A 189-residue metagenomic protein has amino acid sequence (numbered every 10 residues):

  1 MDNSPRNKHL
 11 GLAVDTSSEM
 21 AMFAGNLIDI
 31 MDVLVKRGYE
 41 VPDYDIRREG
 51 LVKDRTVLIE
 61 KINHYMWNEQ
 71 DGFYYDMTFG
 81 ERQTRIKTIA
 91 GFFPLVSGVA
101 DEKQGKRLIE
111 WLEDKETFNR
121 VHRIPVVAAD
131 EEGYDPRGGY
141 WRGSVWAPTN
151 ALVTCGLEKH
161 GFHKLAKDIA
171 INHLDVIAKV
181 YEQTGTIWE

Functional and structural regions predicted by a protein language model:
M1-G11, V57-V145, A178-E189: Extended glycan-interaction surfaces of carbohydrate-active proteins
M1-R48, R85, D130-A151, E158-K159: The feature captures the catalytic groove of carbohydrate-active enzymes
H9, Y39, H64, H122 (+2 more regions): Histidine (H) residue identity feature
E19, N26-D29, V33, G50-N68 (+2 more regions): Alpha-helical scaffold segments in carbohydrate-active enzymes
M31-T56, G98-W111, L157-I171: Structural helix-adjacent loops and short alpha-helical linkers that scaffold large soluble proteins
P94, V153-L157, H173: Hydrophobic, well-ordered secondary-structure elements that form the walls of internal hydrophobic environments
